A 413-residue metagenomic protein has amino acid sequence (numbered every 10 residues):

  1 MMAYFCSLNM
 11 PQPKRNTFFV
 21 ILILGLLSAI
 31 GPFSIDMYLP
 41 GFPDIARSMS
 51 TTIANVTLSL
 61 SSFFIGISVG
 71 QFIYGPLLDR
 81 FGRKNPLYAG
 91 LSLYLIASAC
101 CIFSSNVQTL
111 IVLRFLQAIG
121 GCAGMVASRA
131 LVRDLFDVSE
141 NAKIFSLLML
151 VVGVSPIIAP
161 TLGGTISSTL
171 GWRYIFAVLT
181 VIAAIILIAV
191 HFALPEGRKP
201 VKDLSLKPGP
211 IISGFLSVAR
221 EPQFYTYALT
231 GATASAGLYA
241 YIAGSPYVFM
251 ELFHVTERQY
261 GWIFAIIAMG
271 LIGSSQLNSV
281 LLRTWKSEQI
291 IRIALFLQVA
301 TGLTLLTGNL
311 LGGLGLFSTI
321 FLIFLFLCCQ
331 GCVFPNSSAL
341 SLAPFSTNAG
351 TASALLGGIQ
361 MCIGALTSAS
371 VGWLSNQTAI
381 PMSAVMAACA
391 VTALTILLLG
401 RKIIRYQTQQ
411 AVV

Functional and structural regions predicted by a protein language model:
L8-P13, G197-A228: Juxtamembrane intracellular "pre-TM" segments in multi-pass secondary transporters
S50, G82, F103-T109, G120 (+2 more regions): Helix-breaking motifs and short loop linkers at transmembrane-helix boundaries and internal kinks in secondary membrane
V69-Q108: Conserved MFS/SLC helix-loop-helix module at the cytosolic interface between two early adjacent transmembrane helices
N85-C100, T180, I290-L305: Structural signature of the two symmetry-related core transmembrane helices
L93-C100, Q108-L116, F317-I323: Paired small-residue
T109, S146-F192: Helix-loop-helix hairpin linking two adjacent transmembrane segments in secondary transporters
L113-V154: Cytoplasmic helix-loop-helix junction between adjacent transmembrane helices in 12-TM secondary transporters
L340-T378, M386: A late C-terminal transmembrane helix in Major Facilitator Superfamily
